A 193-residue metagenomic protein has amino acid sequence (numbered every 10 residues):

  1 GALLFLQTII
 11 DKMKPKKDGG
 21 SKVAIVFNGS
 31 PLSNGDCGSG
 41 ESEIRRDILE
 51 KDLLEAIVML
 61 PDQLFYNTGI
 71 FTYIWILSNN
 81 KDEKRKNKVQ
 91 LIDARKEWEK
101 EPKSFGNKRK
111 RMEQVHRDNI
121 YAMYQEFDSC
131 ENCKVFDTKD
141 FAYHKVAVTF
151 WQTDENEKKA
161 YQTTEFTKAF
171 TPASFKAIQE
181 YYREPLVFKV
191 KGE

Functional and structural regions predicted by a protein language model:
G1-E193: A conserved structural/catalytic subdomain of Rossmann-like adenosyl-cofactor enzymes
